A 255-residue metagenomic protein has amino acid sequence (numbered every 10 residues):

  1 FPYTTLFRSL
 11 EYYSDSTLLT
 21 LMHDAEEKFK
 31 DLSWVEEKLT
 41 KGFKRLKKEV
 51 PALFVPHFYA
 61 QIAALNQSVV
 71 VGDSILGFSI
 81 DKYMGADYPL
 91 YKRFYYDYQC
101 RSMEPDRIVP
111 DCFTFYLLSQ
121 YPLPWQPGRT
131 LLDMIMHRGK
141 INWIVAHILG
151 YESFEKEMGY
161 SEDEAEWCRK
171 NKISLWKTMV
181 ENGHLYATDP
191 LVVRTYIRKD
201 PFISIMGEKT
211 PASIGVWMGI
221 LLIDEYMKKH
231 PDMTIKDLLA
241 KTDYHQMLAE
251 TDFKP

Functional and structural regions predicted by a protein language model:
Y3-L6: Short, small-residue-biased leader/transition segments that mark boundaries at the very start of proteins
R8-L21, T188-R198: Short alpha-helical hairpin
L10-A165: Acidic/His-rich structured neighborhood in mature extracellular/periplasmic domains
I141-P255: A cross-kingdom marker for long, charged
